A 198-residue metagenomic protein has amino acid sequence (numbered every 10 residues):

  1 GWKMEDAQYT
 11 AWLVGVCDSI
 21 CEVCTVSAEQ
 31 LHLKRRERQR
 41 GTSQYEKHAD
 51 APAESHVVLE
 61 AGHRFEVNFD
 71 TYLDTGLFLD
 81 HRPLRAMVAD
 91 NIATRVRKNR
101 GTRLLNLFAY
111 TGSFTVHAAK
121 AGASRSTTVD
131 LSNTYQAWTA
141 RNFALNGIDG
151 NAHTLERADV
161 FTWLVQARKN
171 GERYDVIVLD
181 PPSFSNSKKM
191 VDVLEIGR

Functional and structural regions predicted by a protein language model:
T10-L79, A86: Non-catalytic substrate-recognition/targeting regions of SAM-dependent transferases
A28, G101, R173-Y174: Local beta-strand N-terminus motif with an aromatic residue
L79-R100: Conserved alpha-helix/loop element of class I SAM-dependent methyltransferases that forms part of the SAM/SAH-binding
K98-Y110: Conserved class I S-adenosyl-L-methionine
T111-A123: Conserved SAM-binding loop of SAM-dependent methyltransferases across substrates and taxa, primarily the Class I
R125-D130: Conserved SAM-binding motif I beta-strand of class I
S132-V178: S-adenosyl-L-methionine
Y135, R157, D175-R198: Mobile active-site "lid"/loop adjacent to the S-adenosyl-L-methionine
